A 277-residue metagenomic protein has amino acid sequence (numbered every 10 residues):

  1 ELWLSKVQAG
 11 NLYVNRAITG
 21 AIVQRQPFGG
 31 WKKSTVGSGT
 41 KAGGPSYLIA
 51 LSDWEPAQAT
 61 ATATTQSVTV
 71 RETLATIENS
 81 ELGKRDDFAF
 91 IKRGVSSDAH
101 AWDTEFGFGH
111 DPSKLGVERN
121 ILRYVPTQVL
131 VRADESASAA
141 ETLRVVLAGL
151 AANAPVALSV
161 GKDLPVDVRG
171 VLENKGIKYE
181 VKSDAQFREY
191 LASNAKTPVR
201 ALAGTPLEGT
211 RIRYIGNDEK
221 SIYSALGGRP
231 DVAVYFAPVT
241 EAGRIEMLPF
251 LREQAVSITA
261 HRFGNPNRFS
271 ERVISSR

Functional and structural regions predicted by a protein language model:
E1-Q128, R132-R144, A151-R277: C-terminal segments
